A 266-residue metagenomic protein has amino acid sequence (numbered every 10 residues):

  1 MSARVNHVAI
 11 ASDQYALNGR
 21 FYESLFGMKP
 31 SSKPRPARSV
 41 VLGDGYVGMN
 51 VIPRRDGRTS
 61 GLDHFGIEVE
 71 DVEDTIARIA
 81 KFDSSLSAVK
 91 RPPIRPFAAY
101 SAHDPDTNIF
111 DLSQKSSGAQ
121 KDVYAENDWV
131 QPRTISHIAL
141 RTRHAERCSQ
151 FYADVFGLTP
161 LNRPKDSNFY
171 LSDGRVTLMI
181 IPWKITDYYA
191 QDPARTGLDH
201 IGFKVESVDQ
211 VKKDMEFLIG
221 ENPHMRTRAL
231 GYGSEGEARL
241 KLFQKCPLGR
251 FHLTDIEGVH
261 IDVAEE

Functional and structural regions predicted by a protein language model:
M1-A16, L62-F65, K115-E146, L198-I201 (+1 more regions): N-terminal beta-strand motif that seeds the catalytic metal site of vicinal oxygen chelate
S2-M49, A139-I185: Core segments of cupin and vicinal oxygen chelate
R4, P36, G61, P96 (+5 more regions): Exposed loop/turn and edge beta-strand positions of beta-sandwich/beta-sheet ligand-binding modules
L17-G19, E73-A77, V208-K213: Short, conserved charged micro-motifs
P36, R54, K115, D166 (+2 more regions): Residue-level structural signal for beta-strand termini and adjacent loop
Y46-N50, T59, T107-F110, V176-M179 (+1 more regions): Short, charged/polar, Gly/Pro-enriched secondary-structure boundary elements
A80-Q131, E216-E266: Vicinal oxygen chelate
E146-G231, E235-F251, I256, H260: Structured core of small recognition/catalytic domains
